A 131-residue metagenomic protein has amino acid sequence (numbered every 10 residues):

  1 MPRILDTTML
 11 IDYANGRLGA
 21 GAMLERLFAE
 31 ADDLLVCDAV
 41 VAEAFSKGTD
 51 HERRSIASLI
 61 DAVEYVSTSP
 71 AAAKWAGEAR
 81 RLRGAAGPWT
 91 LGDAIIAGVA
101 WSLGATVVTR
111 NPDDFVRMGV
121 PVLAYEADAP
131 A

Functional and structural regions predicted by a protein language model:
M1-P2, A97, W101-A131: Acidic, PIN/NYN-like endoribonuclease modules and their adjacent C-terminal/linker elements
M1-V36, F45-S58, A129-A131: Short, well-structured N-terminal submotif of metal-dependent ribonuclease cores
R3, D33-L35, A62-S67, T106: Short loop->beta-strand "edge-of-pocket" segments that line small-molecule binding or catalytic clefts across diverse
D6-T7, A44, A76, A100 (+1 more regions): Generic structural signal for small/hydrophobic residues in well-ordered secondary structure, especially within
M9-L10, V40, A72, I95-I96 (+1 more regions): Alpha-helix capping/helix-boundary segments
L10-I11, A42-F45, V116, L123: Nucleotide phosphate-binding site architecture
E30, D61, M118-G119: Short, structured coil segments at secondary-structure junctions
E64-R110: Active-site neighborhoods of divalent-metal-dependent phosphate/nucleic-acid chemistry enzymes
